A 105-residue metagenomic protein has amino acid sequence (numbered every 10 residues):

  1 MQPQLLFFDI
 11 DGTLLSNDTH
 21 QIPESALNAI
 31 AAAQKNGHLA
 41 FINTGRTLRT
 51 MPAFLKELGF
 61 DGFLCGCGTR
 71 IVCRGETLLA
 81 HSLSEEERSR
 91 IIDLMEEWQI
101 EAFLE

Functional and structural regions predicted by a protein language model:
Q2-T19: Asp-based phosphoryl-transfer active-site loop
I22-E24: A short acidic/small-residue loop/turn micro-motif
L27-E105: Active-site phosphate-binding/coordination module
